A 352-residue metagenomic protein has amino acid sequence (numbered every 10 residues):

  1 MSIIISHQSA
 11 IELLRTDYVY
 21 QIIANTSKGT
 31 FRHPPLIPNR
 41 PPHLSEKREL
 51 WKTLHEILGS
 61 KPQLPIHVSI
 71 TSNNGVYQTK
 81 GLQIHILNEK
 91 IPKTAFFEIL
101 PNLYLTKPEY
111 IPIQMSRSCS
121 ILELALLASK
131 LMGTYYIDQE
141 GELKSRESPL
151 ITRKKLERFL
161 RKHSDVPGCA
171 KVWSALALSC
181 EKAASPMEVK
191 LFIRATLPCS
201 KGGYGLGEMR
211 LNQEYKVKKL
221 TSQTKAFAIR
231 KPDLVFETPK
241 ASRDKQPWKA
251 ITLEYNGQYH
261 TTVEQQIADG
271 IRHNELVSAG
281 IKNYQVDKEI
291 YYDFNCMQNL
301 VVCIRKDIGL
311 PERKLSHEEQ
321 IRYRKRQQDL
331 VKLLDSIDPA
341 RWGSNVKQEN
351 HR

Functional and structural regions predicted by a protein language model:
M1-P167, K325-R352: Short gly/ser-rich loop at a beta-strand->alpha-helix junction or flexible surface loop bordering the NTP-binding
E147-R352: Surface segments flanking catalytic/ligand-binding clefts of nucleic-acid enzymes
